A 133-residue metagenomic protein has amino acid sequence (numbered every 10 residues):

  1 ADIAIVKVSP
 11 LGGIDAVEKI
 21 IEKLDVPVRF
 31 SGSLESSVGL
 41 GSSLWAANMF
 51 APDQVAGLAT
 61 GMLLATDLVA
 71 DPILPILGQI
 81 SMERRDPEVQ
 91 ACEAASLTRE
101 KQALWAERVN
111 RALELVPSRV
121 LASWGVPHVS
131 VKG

Functional and structural regions predicted by a protein language model:
A1, I20-I21, L44-A46: Short low-complexity, flexible loop/linker segments enriched in glycine and/or proline with clustered acidic
A1-G13, R29-S33: Catalytic beta/alpha-barrel core
D2, V26, P52-Q54: Short, well-ordered coil/turn segments that N-cap beta-strands
L11-D25, G39: Active-site-adjacent beta->alpha loops and helix N-cap segments on the catalytic face of soluble alpha/beta enzymes
D25-R29, S43: Charged alpha-helix within mobile-element recombinases
S33-G133: Flexible C-terminal active-site loop/helix
